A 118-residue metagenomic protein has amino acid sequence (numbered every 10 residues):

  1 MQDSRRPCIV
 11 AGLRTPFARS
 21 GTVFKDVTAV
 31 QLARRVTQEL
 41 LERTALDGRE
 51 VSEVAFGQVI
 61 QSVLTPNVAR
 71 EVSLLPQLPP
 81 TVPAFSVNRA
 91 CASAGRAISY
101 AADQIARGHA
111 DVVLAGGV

Functional and structural regions predicted by a protein language model:
M1-V82, V118: Conserved "HGTGT" condensation-loop signature of ketosynthase/thiolase-family condensing enzymes that catalyze
E53-A55, S86, V113: Short, conserved beta-strand segments within well-ordered enzyme catalytic domains that often line or immediately flank
T81-R89: Short pre-catalytic strand/loop immediately N-terminal to key active-site residues, enriched for Gly-Thr
N88-V118: Active-site-proximal alpha-helical scaffold in enzymes
